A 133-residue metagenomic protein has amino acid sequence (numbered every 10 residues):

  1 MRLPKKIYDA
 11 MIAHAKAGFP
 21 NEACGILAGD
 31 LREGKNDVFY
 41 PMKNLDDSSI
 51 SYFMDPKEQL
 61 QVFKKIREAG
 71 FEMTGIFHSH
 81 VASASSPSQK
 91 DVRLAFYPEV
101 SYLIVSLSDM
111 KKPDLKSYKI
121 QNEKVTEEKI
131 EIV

Functional and structural regions predicted by a protein language model:
M1-M73, A82-V133: Conserved beta-strand-loop surface patch within small alpha/beta domains used for substrate/adaptor or ligand engagement
I76: Conserved, mostly hydrophobic/aromatic
S79: Short, well-ordered beta-to-alpha junction loops that form the rim of enzyme active sites and present histidine/acidic
